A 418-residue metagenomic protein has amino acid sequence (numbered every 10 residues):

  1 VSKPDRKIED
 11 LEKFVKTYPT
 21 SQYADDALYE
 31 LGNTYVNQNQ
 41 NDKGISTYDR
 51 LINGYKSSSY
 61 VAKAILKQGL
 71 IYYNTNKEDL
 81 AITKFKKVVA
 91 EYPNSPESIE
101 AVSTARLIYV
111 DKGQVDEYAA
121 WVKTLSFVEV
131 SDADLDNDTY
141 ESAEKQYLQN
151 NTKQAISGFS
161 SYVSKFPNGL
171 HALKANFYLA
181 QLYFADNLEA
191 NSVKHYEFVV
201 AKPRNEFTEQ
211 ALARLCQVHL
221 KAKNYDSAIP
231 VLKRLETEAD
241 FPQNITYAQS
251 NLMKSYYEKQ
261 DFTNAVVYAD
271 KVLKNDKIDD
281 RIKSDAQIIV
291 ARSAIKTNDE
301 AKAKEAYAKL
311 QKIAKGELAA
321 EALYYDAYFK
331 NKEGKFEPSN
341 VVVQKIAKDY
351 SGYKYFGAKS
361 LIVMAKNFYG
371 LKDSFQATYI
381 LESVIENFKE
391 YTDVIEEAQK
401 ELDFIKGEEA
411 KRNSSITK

Functional and structural regions predicted by a protein language model:
V1-K418: Acidic, polar-rich low-complexity tracts and alpha-helical solenoid repeat scaffolds
